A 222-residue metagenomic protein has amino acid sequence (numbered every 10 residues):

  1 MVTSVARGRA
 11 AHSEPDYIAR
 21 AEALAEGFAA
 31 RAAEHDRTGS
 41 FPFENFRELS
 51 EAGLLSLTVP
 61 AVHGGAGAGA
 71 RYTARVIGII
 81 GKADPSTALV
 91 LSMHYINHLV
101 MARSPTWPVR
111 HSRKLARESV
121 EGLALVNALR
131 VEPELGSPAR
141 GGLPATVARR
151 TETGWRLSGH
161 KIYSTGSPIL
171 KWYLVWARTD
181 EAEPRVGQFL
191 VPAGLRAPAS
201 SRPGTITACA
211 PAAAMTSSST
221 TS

Functional and structural regions predicted by a protein language model:
V2-R75: Alpha-helical interface subdomain recognition
F43, R47-S50, L57-H160, T165: Glycine-rich flavin
S104-T106, T151-T153, R178-E181, A193-R196 (+1 more regions): Short loop segments at secondary-structure junctions
R117-S119, T165-G166, D180-E181, T207-A210: A general structural signal for short secondary-structure junctions and capping/turn motifs
A124, G142-P144, I169-K171, R185 (+1 more regions): A generic structural signal for well-ordered coil/turn residues at beta-strand boundaries that shape enzyme active-site
E152-R156, W172, A214: A generic structural signal for beta-strand entry/edge sites
H160-S200: A short core secondary-structure module
R196-S222: Flexible, small-/acidic-enriched active-site or ligand-binding loops
